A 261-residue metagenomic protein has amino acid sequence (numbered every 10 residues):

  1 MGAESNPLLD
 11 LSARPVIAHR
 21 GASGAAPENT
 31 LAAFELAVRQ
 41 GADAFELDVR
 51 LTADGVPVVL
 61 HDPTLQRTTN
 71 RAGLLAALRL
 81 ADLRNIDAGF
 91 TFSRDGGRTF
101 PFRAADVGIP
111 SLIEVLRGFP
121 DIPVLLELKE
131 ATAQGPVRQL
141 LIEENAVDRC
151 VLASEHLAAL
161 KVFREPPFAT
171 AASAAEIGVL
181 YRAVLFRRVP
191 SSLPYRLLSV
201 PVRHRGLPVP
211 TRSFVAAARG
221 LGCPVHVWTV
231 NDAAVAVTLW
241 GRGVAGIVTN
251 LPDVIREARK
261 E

Functional and structural regions predicted by a protein language model:
G2, F102-A104, A174-A175, R182-E261: C-terminal active-site rim and adjoining tail of enzyme catalytic domains
G2-L8, A13-R14, H61-P167, S191-L221: Metal-dependent phosphodiesterase/phospholipase catalytic core, i.e., the His/Asp/Glu-rich active-site region
L11-H61, Q66-R71, D82: Conserved N-terminal beta1-alpha1 strand-loop-helix module at the mouth
A18-E28, T99-D106, A171-V179, H204: Active-site mouth loops of central-metabolism enzymes
R20, V49, L128-E130, S154-L157 (+3 more regions): A cross-domain feature marking catalytic cores of carbohydrate-active enzymes and several ubiquitous metabolic/repair
D43, P123, A169, P224 (+1 more regions): Residue-level detector of anion-binding/catalytic polar loops
G55, V137, F163, L239 (+1 more regions): Hydrophobic packing residues within well-ordered alpha-helices of enzyme cores
D148-A153, P167-G178, A245-N250: Short hydrophobic/aromatic-enriched beta-strand-loop microsegments
